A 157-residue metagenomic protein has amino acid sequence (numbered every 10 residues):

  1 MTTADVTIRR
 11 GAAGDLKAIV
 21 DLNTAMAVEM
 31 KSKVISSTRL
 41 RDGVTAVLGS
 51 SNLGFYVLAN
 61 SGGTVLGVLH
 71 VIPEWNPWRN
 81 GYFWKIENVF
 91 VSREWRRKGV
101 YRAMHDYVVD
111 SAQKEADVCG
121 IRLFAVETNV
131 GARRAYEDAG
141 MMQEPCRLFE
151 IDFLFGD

Functional and structural regions predicted by a protein language model:
T7-I19: A short beta-loop-alpha structural element at the N-terminal edge of CoA-dependent acyl/N-acetyltransferase catalytic
T24-T45: Conserved GNAT-fold acetyl-CoA-binding loop/helix
A46-V57: A short helix-loop-beta-strand connector motif used in the catalytic cores of GNAT acetyltransferases and, in some
T64-P73: Conserved beta-strand in the GNAT
G81-R93: Conserved acetyl-CoA binding element of GNAT-fold acetyltransferases
V91, R97-D110, R134, D138: Conserved acetyl-CoA-binding loop-helix of GNAT-fold acetyltransferases
R102, K114, E127-P145, I151: Conserved active-site alpha-helix within GNAT-family acetyltransferase domains
Q113-F124: Conserved GNAT acetyl-CoA-binding A-motif
